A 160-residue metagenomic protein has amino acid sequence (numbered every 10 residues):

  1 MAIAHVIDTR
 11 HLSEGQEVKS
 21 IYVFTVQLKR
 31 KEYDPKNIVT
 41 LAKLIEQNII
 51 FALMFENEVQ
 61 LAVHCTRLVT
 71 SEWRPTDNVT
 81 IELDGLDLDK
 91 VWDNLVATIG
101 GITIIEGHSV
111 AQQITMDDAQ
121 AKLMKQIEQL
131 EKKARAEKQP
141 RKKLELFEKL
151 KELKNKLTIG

Functional and structural regions predicted by a protein language model:
M1-E46: N-terminal, leucine/charged-rich tether regions that mediate assembly and partner docking in large macromolecular
A2-A4, A42, A52, A62 (+4 more regions): A sequence-composition feature that detects small, non-aromatic residues
E14-E17, E32, E46, E58 (+5 more regions): Glutamate identity and glutamate-enriched acidic tracts
Q16, Q27, Q47, Q60 (+4 more regions): Residue-identity detector for glutamine
L28, F51, I105, S109 (+3 more regions): Generic marker of "main functional regions" within proteins
R30-H108: Extended assembly-interface/linker segments at domain junctions
Q113, D117-G160: Alpha-helical oligomerization segments
